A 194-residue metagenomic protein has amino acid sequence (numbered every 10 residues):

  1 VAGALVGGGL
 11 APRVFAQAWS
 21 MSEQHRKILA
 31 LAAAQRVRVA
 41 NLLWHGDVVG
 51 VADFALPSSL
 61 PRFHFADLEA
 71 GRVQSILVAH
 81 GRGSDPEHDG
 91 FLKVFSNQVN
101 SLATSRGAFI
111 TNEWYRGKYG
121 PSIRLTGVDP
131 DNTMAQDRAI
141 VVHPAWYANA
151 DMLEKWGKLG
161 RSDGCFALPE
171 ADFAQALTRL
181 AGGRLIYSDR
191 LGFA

Functional and structural regions predicted by a protein language model:
G3-D163, E170-R179, R184, F193-A194: Cell wall/extracellular polymer interaction/catalysis modules
